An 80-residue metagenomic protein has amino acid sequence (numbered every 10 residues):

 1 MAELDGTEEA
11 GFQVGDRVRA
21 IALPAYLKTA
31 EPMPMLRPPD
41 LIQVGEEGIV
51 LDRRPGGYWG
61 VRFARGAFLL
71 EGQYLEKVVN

Functional and structural regions predicted by a protein language model:
A2-N80: Basic/aromatic-rich interaction segments and small domains that mediate binding to polyanionic partners
